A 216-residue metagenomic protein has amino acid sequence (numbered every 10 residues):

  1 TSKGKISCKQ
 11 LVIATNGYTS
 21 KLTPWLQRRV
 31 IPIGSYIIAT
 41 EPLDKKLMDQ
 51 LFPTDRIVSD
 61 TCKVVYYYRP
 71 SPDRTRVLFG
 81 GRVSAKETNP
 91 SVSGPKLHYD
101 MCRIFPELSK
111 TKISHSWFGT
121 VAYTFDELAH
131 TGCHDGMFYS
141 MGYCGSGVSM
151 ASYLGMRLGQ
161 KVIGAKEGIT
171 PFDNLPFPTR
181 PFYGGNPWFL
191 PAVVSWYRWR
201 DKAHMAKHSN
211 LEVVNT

Functional and structural regions predicted by a protein language model:
G4-K45, D49-D135, V213-T216: Active-site substrate-recognition segment that forms the wall of the catalytic cavity or substrate channel
F79, E87-A203: C-terminal catalytic lobe of FAD-dependent flavoproteins
D201-T216: Short linear elements at protein peripheries
